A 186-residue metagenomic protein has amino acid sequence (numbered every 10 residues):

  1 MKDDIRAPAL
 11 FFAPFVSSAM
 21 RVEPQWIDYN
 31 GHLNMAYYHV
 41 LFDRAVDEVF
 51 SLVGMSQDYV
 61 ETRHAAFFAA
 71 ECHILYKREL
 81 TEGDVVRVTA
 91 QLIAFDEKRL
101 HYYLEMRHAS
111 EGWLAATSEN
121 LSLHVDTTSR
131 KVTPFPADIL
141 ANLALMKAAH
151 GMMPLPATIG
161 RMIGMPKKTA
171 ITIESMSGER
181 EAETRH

Functional and structural regions predicted by a protein language model:
M1-S18, A69, L80-V85, L92-H186: HotDog/MaoC-like acyl-thioester-processing domains
M20-V22: Short acidic, Pro/Gly- and aromatic-enriched capping/linker segments at domain boundaries
P24-I27: Amphipathic, hydrophobic secondary-structure cores in small proteins
Y29-H39: A conserved, well-ordered hydrophobic junction motif at loop->secondary-structure transitions
Y38-E61: Active-site helix/loop of acyl-thioester processing domains in fatty-acid/polyketide metabolism, spanning hotdog-fold
A65-A66: Charged, low-complexity intrinsically disordered boundary/linker segments
E71-L75: Short alpha-helix capping/helix-loop boundary micro-motifs
